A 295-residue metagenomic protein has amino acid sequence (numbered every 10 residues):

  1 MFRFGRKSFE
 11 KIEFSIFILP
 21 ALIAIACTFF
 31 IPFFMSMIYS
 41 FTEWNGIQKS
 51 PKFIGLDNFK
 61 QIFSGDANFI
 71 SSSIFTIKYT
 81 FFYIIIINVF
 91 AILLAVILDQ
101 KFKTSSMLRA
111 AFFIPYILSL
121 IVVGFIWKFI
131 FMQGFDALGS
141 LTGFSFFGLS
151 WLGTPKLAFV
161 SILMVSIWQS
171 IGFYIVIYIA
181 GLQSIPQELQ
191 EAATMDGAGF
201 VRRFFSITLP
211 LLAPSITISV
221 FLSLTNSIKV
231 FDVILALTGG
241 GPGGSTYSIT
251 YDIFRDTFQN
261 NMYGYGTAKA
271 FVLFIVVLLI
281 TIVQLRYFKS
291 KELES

Functional and structural regions predicted by a protein language model:
M1-F4: N-terminal hydrophobic targeting signals that begin at the initiator methionine
R6-S295: A structural signal for multi-pass alpha-helical bundles of membrane permease subunits that mediate small-molecule
